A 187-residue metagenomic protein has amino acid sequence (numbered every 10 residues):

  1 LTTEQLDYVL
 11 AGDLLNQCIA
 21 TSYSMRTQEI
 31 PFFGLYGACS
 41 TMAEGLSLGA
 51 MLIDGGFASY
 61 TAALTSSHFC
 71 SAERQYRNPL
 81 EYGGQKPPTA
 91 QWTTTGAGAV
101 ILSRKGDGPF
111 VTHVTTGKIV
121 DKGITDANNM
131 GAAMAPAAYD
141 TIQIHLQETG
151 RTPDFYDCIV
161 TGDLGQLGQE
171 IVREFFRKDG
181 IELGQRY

Functional and structural regions predicted by a protein language model:
L1-G37, F155-E170: Conserved beta-ketoacyl condensing-enzyme motif
E4-G12, S59-S66, V111-T115, D154-G162 (+1 more regions): Beta-strand segments within the central parallel beta-sheet cores of soluble alpha/beta enzyme folds
G12-Q17, C39-S40, T65-S71, G117-I119: Acidic, glycine-rich active-site loops and adjacent beta-strand->loop/helix elements that engage anionic groups
T21-P31, I53-G55, Y76-Q85, F176-I181: A glycine- and small-aliphatic-rich helix-loop capping segment at beta-alpha/alpha-beta transitions that lines
S24-T27, T41, I53-F57, Y82-G83 (+3 more regions): Solvent-exposed alpha-helices and their adjacent loops that cap or buttress functional pockets in soluble metabolic
Y36-A63, L102: Active-site-proximal alpha-helical scaffold in enzymes
P79-Q143, E148, R186-Y187: Condensing-enzyme catalytic core mediating Claisen C-C bond formation in acyl metabolism
A137, Q143-F175: Long, repeat-rich segments with strong aromatic
